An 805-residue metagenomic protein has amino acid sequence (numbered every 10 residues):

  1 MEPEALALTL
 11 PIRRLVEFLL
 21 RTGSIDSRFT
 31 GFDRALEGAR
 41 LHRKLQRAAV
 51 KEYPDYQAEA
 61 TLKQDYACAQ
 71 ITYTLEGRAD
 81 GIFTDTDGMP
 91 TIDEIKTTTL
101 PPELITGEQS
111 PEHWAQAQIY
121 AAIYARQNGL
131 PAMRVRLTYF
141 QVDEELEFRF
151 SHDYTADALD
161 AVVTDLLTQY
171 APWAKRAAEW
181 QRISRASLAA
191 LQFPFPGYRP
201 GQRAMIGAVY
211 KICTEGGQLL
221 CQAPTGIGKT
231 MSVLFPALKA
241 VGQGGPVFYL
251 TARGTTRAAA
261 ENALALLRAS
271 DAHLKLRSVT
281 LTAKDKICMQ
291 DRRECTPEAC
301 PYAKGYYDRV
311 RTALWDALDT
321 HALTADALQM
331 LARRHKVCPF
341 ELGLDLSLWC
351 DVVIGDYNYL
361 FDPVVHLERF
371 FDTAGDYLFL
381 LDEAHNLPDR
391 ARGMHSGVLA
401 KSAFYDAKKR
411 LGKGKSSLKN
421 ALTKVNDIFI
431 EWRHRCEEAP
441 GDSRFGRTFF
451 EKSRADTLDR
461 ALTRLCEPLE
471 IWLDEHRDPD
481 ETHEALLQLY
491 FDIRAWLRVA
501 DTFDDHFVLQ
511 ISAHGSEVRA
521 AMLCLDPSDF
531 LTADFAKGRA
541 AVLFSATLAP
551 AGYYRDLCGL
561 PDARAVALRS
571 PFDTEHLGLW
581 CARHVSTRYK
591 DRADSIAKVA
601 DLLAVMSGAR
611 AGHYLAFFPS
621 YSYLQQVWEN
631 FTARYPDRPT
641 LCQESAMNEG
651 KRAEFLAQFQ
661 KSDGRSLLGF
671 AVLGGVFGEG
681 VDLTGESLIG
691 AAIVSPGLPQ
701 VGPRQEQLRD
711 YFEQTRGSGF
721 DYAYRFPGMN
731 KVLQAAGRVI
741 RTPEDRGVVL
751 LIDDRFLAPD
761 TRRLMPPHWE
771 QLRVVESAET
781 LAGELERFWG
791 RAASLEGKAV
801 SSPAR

Functional and structural regions predicted by a protein language model:
M1-D85, M89, A115: Metal-dependent nuclease catalytic cores that hydrolyze phosphodiester bonds in DNA/RNA, characterized by
Q64-D160: Mg2+/Mn2+-dependent nuclease catalytic core
E179-Q222: Conserved pre-motif I regulatory segment
R185-A186, Q192, G245-V353, F361 (+5 more regions): A substrate-engagement module of RecA-like helicase motors
T214-P236: Walker A/P-loop
V233, A258, H335-V352, Y357-C466 (+2 more regions): Signature of the SF2 helicase/ATPase Hel1-core->accessory helical subdomain module
L328-V353, P363-F370, I471-S586, K590 (+4 more regions): A contiguous, basic/glycine-rich beta-loop/short-helix subdomain that forms a polymer-engagement track
R583-D594, E644-L757: Conserved RecA-like P-loop NTPase helicase motor core
